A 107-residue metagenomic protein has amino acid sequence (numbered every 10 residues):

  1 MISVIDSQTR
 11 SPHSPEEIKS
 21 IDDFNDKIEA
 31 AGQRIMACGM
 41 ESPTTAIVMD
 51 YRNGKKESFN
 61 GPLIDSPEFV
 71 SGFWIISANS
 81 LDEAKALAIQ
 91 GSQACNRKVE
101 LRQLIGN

Functional and structural regions predicted by a protein language model:
M1-N107: Conserved, structured core segments of small domains
